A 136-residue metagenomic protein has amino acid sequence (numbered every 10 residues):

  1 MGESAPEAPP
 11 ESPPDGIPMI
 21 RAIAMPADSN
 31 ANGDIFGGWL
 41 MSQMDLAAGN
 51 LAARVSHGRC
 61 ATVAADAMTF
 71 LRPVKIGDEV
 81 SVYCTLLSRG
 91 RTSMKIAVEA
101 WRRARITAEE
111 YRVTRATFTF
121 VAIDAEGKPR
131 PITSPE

Functional and structural regions predicted by a protein language model:
G2-E3, P10-I20, K75-I76, L87-E136: HotDog/MaoC-like acyl-thioester-processing domains
G2-G37, R54: Catalytic strand-loop segment that frames the active site of acyl-thioester-processing enzymes
P14, A31-D34, D45-G49, F120: Short acidic/polar alpha-helix capping motifs at helix-coil junctions
A24-M25, F70, F120-A122: Hydrophobic residues in beta-strands and at strand termini
M25-A27, A31-N32, R59, E109 (+1 more regions): Glycine-rich, flexible loop/turn motifs
I35, L46-Y83, L87-R89, S93-K95 (+1 more regions): Hydrophobic beta-strand-centered segment that forms part of the acyl-chain substrate-binding groove
G38-S42: Conserved N-terminal beta-strand and adjoining loop/helix that marks the start of the Nudix/MutT-like hydrolase domain
